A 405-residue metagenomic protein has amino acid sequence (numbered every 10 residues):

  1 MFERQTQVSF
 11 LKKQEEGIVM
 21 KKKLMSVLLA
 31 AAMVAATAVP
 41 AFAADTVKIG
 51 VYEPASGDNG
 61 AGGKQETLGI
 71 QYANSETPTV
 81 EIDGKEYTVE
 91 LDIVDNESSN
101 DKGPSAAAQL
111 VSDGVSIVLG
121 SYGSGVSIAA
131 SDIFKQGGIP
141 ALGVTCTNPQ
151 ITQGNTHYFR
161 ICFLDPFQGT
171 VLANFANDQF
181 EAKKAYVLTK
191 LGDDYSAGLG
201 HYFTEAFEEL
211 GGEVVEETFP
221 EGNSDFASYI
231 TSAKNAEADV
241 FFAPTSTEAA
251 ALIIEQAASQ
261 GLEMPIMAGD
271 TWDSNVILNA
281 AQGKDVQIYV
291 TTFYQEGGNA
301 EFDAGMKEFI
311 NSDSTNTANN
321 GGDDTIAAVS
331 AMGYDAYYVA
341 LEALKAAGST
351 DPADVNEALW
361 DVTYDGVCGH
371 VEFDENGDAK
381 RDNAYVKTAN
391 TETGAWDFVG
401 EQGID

Functional and structural regions predicted by a protein language model:
G50-Q71, V94-N100, Y122-G125, L188-A197 (+1 more regions): Extracytoplasmic "Venus flytrap"
V51, L110-Y122, L142-V144, Y186-T189 (+4 more regions): Periplasmic-binding protein-like
A61-L68, V80-T152, I161, F219-A227 (+3 more regions): Beta-alpha junction/loop-to-helix N-cap segments that form part of ligand/metal-binding clefts
D95, Q150-F175, E216-T218, Q282-Y294: Short beta-strand elements at the ligand-binding edges of bilobed clamshell
F134-G137, G200-E296: Extracellular/periplasmic bilobed ligand-binding domains
Y158-E221, V240: An alpha-beta-alpha
I254-Y334, A389-N390, G394, F398-G403: Extracellular/periplasmic periplasmic-binding protein-like sensory domains
S314-A331, L341-A395: Segments of small-molecule ligand-sensing domains
